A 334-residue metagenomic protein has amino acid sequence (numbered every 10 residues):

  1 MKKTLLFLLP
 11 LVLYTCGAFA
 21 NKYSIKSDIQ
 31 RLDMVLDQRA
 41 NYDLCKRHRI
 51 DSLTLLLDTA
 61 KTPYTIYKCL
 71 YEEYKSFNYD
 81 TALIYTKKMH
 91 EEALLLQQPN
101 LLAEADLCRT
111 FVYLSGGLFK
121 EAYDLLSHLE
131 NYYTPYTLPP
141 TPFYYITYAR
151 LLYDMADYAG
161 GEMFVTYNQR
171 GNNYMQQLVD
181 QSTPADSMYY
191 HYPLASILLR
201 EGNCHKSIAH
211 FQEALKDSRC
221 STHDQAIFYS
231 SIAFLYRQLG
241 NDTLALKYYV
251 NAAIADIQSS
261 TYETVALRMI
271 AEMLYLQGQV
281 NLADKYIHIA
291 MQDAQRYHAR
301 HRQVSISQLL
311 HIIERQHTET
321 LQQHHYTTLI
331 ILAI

Functional and structural regions predicted by a protein language model:
T4-L13: Sec-dependent N-terminal signal peptides
C16-Q322: A "functional boundary" signal
H317-I334: Alpha-helical transmembrane signal-anchor helices
